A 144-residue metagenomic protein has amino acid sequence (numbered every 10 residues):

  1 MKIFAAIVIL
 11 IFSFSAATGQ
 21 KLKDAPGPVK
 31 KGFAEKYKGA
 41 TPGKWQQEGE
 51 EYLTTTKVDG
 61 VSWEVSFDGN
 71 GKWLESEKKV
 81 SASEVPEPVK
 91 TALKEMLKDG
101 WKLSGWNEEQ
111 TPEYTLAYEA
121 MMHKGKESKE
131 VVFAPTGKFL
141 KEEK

Functional and structural regions predicted by a protein language model:
M1-K23: Bacterial Sec-dependent N-terminal signal peptides
Q20-K144: Mature soluble domains of exported/periplasmic/lumenal proteins and thiol-rich metal-chelating peptides
